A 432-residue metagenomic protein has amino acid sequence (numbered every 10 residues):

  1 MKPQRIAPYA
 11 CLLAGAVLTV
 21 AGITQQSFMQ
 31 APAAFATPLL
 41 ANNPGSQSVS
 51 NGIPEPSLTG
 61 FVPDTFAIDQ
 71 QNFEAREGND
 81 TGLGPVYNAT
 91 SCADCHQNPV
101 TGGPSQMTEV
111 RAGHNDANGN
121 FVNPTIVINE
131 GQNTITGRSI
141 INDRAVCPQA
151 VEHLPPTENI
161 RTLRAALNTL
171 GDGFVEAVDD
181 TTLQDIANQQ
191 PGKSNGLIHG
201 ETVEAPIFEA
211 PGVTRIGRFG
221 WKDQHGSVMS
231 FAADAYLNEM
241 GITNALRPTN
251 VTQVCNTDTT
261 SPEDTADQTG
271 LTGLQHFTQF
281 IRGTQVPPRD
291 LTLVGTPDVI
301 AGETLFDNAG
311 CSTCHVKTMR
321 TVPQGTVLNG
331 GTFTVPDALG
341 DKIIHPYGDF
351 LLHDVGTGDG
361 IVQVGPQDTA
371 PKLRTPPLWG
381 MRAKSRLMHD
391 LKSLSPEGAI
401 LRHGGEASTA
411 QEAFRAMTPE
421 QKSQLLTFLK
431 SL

Functional and structural regions predicted by a protein language model:
M1-I6: N-terminal secretory signal peptides that target proteins for export/translocation
P8, G15, A21-L432: Periplasmic c-type cytochrome electron-transfer domains
